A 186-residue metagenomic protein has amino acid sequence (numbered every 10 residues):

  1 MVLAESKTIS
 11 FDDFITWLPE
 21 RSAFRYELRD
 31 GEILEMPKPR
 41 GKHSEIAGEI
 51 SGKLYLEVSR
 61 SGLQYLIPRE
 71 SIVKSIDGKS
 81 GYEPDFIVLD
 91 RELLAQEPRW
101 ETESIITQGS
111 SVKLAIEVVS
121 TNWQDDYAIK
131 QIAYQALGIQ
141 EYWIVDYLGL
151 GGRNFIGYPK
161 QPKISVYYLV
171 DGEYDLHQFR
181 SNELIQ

Functional and structural regions predicted by a protein language model:
M1-Q186: Gly/Pro/Ser/Thr-rich low-complexity, intrinsically disordered segments predominantly at protein N-termini
